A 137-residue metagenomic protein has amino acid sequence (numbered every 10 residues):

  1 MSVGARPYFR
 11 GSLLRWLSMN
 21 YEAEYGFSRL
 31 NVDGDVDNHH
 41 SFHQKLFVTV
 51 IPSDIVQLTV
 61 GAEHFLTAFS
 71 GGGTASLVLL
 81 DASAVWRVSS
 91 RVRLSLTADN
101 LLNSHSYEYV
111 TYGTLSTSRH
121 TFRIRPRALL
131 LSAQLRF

Functional and structural regions predicted by a protein language model:
M1-V3, V36-F42, S76-L80, R125-L129: Residues that define the transmembrane beta-barrel architecture of outer-membrane proteins
V3, A23-N31, A62-A68, A98-S104 (+1 more regions): Transmembrane beta-strands of outer-membrane beta-barrel pores
A5-G11, L46-V50, A82-W86, L96 (+1 more regions): Residues on the lipid-exposed face of transmembrane beta-strands in outer-membrane beta-barrel proteins
G11-N20, S53-V60, W86, S90-L96 (+1 more regions): Repeated loop/turn-to-beta-strand initiation elements of outer-membrane beta-barrel proteins
L17, Y21-S28, D33-K45: Eukaryotic tandem repeat interaction scaffolds
R29-G34, L66-G71, D81, S116-T121: Extracellular loop and loop/strand-boundary signature of outer-membrane beta-barrel proteins
N31-D35, G72-T74, S106-V110: Outer-membrane beta-barrel and related beta-rich outer-membrane complex signature in Gram-negative bacteria
R87-F137: C-terminal beta-signal and adjacent terminal beta-strands/loops of Gram-negative outer-membrane beta-barrel proteins
